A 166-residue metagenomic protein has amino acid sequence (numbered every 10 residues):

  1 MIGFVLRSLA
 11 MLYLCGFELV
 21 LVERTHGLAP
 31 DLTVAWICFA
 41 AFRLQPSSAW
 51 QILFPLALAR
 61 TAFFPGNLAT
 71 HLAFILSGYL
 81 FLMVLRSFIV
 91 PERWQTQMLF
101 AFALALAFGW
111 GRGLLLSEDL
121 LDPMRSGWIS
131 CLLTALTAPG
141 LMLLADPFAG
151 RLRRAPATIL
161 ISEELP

Functional and structural regions predicted by a protein language model:
M1-P166: Terminal, non-globular segments
